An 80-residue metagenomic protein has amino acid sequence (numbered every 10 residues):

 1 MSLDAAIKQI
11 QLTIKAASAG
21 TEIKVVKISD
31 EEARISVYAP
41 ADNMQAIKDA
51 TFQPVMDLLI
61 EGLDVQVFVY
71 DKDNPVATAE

Functional and structural regions predicted by a protein language model:
M1-L3, I23-V26, S36, V69: Charged, low-complexity, helix/coiled-coil-prone segments
S2-A17: Short amphipathic alpha-helix segments
I10-I14, Q45-L63: Short, non-transmembrane amphipathic alpha-helical segments
K15-I35: Short edge beta-strands and adjacent turn/loop segments
S29-E32, P40-A41, K72-P75: Short, internal active-site loops enriched in acidic
I35-D49: A short interface-forming secondary-structure element
L59-E80: A short amphipathic beta-strand at an alpha->beta junction
